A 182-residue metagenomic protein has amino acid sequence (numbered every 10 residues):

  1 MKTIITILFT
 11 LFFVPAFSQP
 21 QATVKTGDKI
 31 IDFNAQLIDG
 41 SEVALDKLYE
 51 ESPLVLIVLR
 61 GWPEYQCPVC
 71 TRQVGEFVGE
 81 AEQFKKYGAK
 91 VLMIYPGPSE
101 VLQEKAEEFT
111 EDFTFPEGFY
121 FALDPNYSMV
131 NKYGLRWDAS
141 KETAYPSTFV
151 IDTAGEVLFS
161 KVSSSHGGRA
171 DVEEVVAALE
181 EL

Functional and structural regions predicted by a protein language model:
I4-V14: Sec-dependent N-terminal signal peptides
Q19-D46, R72, E76: N-terminal "domain-start" segment that seeds a small globular fold
D46-G75: Short active-site neighborhood of thiol/selenol oxidoreductases, capturing the structured segment around
Q66-F115, Y127-N131: Structural microenvironment flanking redox-active thiols in thiol-disulfide oxidoreductases
P116-F119, R136-F149: Structural micro-motif
Y120-P125: Short acidic-hydrophobic, aromatic-tinged amphipathic segments that line or gate anion-handling sites
T143-L182: Thiol-/selenol-based redox modules, centered on thioredoxin-like and closely related oxidoreductase domains
